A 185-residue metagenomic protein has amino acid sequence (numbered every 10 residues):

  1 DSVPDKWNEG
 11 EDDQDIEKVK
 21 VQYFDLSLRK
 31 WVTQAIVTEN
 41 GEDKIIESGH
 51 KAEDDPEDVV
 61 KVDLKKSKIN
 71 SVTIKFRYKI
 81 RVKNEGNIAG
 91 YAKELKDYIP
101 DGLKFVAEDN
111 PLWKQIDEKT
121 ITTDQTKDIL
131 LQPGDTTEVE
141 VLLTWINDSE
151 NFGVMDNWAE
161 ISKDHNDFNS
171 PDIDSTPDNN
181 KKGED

Functional and structural regions predicted by a protein language model:
D1-D185: Exported/extracytosolic protein signature
